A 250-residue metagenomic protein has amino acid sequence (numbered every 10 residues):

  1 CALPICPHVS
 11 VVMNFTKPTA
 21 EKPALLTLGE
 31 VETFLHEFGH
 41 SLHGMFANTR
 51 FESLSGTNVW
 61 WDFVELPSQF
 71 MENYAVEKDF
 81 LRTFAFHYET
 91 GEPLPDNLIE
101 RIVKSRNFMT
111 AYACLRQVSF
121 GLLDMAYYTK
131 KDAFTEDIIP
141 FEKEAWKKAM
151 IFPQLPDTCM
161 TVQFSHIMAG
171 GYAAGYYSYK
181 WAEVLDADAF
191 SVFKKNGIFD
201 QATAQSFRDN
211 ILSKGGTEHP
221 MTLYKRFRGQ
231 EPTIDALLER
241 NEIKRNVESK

Functional and structural regions predicted by a protein language model:
A2-K250: Cation-handling catalytic/transport regions enriched in His/Asp/Glu
